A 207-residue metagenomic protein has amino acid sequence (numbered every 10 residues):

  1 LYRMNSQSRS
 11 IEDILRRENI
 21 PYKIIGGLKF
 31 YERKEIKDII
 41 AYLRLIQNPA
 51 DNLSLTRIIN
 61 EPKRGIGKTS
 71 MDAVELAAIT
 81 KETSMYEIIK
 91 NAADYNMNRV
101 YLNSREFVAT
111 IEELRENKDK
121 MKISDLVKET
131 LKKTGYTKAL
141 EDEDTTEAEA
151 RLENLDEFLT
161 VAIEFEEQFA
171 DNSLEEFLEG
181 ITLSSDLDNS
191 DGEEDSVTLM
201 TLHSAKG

Functional and structural regions predicted by a protein language model:
L1-T56, D142-L152, T160: Conserved motor-region signature of P-loop NTPase helicases/translocases
D13, L76, E129: Surface-exposed charge patches
K29-E32, V74, K81: Short gly/pro/ser/thr-enriched loop/turn and capping motifs at secondary-structure boundaries
L43-R64, E75, E194-T201: Extended, structured, electrostatic nucleic-acid-contact surfaces
P62, I88-S204: Accessory C-terminal helicase-associated subdomains
D72-A78, K90: C-terminal helical "lid" of AAA+/P-loop NTPase domains
